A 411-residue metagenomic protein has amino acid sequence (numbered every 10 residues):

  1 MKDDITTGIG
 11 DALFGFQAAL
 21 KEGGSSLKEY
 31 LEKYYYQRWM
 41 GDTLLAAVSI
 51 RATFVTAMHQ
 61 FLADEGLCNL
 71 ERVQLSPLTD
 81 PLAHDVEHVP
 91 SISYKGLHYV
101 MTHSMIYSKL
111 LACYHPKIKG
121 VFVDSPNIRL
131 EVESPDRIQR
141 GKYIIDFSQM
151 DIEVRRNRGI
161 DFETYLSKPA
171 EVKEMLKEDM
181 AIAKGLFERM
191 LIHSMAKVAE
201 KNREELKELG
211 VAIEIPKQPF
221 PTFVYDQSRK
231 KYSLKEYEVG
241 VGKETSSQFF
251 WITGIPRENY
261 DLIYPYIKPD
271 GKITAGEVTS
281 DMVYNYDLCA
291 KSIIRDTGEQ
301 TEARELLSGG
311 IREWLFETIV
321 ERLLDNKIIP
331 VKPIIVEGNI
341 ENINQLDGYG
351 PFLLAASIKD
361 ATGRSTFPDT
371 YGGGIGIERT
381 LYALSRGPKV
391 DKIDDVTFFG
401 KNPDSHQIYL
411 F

Functional and structural regions predicted by a protein language model:
K2-V89: TRNA-binding/sensing appendages of the translation machinery
T7-Y35, Q139-I145, N157-Y165, A196-K201 (+1 more regions): Short, compositionally biased low-complexity segments
A46, I50, E171, M175-D179 (+3 more regions): Catalytic cores of large soluble enzymes that bind and process phosphate-bearing ligands
A52, M58, L62-G66, F187-N202 (+2 more regions): A generic secondary-structure signal for well-formed alpha-helical elements
V55, H59, M180-E188, V320 (+1 more regions): Hydrophobic face of alpha-helices
L70-L78, A196-Q218: Short, glycine/acidic-rich hinge or "gate" loops at secondary-structure transitions that mediate conformational
V86-K168, G185, E214-F411: A translation/RNA-centric and nucleic-acid-associated enzymatic feature enriched in Class II aminoacyl-tRNA synthetases
D146-L209: Extended accessory regions or peripheral subdomains of proteins
